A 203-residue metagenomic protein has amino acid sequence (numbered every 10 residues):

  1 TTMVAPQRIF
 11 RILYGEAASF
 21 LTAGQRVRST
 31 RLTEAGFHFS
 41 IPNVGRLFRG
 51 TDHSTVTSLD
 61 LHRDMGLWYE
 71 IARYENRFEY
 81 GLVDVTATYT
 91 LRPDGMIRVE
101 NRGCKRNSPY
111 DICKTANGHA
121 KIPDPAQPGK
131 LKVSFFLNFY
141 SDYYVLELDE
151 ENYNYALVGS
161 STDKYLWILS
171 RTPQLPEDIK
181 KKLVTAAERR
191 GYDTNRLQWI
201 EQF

Functional and structural regions predicted by a protein language model:
T1, F39-I41, T194: Residue-level detector of short coil/turn "hinge" positions at structural boundaries
T1-T22, R26: Terminal hydrophobic/aromatic helix or amphipathic segment near a protein terminus
P6, V44-R46, W199: Proline- and acidic/polar-enriched loop/turn elements at helix boundaries
I9, R46, E75: Residue-level detector of flexible, active-site-proximal loop/helix-junction positions within diverse enzyme catalytic
S19-T51: C-terminal amphipathic/interface module of NAD(P)-dependent oxidoreductases and related NAD-binding regulators
R49-F203: A beta-rich soluble binding module of mature secreted/lumenal proteins
